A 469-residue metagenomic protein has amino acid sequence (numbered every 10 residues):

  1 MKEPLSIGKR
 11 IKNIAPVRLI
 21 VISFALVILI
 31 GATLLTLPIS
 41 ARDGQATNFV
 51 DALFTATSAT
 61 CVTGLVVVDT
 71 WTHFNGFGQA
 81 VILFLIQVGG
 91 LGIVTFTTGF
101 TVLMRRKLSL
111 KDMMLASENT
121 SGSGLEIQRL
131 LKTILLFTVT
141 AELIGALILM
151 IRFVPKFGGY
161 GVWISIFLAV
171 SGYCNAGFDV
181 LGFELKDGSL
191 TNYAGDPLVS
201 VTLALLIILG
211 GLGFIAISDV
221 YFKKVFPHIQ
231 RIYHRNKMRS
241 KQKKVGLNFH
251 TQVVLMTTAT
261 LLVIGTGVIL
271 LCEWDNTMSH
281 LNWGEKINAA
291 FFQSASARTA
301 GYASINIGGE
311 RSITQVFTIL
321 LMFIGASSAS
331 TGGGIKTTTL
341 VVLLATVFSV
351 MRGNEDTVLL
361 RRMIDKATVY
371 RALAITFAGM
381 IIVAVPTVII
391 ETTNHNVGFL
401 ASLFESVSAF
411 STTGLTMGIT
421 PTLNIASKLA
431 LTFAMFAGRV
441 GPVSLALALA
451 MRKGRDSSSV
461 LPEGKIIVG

Functional and structural regions predicted by a protein language model:
M1-G469: Membrane-proximal intracellular helices of multi-pass ion channels
